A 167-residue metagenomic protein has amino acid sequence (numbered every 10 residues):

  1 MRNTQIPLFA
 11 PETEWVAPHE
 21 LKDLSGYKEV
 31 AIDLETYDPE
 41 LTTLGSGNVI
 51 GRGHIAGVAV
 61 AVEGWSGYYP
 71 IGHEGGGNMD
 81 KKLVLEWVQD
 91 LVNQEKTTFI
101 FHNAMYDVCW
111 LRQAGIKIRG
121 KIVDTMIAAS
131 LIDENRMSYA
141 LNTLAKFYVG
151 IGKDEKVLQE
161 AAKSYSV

Functional and structural regions predicted by a protein language model:
M1-T42, V84: N-terminal accessory regions of nucleic-acid-interacting proteins
R2-P11, G53-V167: Active-site-proximal helix-loop-helix substrate-binding element of RNase H-like nuclease domains
H19-K22, N48, V88-D90: Short, flexible, glycine/charge-rich loop motifs used to bind or transfer phosphoryl groups or to couple energy/partner
S46-R52: Short consensus segments that form the blades of beta-propeller domains, in both extracellular/periplasmic
